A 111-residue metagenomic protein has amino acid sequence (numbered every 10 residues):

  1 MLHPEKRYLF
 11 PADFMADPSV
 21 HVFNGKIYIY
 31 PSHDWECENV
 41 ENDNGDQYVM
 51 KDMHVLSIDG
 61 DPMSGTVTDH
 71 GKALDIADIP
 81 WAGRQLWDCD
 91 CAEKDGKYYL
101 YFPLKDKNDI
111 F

Functional and structural regions predicted by a protein language model:
M1-F111: Carbohydrate-active catalytic/glycan-binding domains of CAZyme proteins, especially the secreted or lumenal ectodomains
